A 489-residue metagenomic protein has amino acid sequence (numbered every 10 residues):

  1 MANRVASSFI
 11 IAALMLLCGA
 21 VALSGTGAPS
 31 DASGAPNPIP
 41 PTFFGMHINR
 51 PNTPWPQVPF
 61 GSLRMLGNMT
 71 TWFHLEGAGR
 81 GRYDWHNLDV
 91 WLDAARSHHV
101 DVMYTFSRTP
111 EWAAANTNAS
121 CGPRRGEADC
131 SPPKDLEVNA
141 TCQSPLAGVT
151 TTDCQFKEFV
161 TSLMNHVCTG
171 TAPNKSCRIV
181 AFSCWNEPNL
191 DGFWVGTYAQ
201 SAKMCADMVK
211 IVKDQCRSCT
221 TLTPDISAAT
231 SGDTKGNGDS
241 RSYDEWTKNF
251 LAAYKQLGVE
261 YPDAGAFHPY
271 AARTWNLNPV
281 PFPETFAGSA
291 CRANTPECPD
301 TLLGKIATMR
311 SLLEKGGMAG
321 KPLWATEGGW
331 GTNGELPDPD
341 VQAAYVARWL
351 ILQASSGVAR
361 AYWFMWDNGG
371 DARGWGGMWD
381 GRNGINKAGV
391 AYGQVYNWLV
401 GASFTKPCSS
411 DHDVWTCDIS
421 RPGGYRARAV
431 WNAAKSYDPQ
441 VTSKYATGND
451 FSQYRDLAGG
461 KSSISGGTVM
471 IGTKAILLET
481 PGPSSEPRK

Functional and structural regions predicted by a protein language model:
M1-A13: Bacterial N-terminal signal peptides that target proteins for export
I10-S24: Bacterial N-terminal signal peptides
A35-C184, P188-G196, I226-A228: N-terminal substrate-binding region of glycoside hydrolase catalytic domains
F43-I48, G61-G67, D101-F106, V180-C184 (+6 more regions): Structural recognition of the beta-strand scaffold that forms the well-ordered cores of secreted hydrolase catalytic
Y198-V346, S356: Noncatalytic carbohydrate-binding groove/subsite architecture in carbohydrate-active enzymes
G329-N397, P407-H412: Aromatic/acidic polysaccharide-binding cleft in carbohydrate-active enzymes
S410-G448: Carbohydrate-binding surface patches
I464-K489: C-terminal beta-strand-rich structural cap/linker in extracellular carbohydrate-active enzymes
